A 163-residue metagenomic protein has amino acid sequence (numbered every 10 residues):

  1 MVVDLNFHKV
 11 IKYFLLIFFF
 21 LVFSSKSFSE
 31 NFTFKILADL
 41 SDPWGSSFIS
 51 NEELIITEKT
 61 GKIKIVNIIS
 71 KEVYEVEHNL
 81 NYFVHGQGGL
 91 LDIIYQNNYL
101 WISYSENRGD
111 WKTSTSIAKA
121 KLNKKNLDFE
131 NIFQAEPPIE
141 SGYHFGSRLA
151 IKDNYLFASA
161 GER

Functional and structural regions predicted by a protein language model:
M1-I11: N-terminal secretory signal peptides that target proteins for export/translocation
H8-V10, I17, K71, Q96: A generic signature of intrinsically disordered, low-complexity regions enriched in glycine/proline and charged/polar
Y13-F14, H78: Hydrophobic alpha-helical segments and their boundary regions
L16-I17, S27-F28: Cleavable N-terminal signal peptides
F28-R163: Acidic, Gly/Ser/Thr-rich repeat motifs that build Ca2+-stabilized beta-propeller blades
